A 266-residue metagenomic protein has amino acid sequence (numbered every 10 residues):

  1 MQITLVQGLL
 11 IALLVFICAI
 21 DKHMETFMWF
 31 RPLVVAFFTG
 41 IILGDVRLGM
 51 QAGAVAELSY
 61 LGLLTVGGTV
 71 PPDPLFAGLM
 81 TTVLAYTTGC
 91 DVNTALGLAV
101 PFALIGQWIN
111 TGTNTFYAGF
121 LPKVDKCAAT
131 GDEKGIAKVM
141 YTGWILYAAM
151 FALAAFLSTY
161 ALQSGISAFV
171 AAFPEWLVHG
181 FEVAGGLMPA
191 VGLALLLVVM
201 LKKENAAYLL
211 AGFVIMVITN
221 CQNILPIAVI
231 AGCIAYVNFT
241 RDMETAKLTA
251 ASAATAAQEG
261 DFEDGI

Functional and structural regions predicted by a protein language model:
M1, A118-I136, R241-I266: Intrinsically disordered, low-complexity non-transmembrane regions of multi-pass membrane transporters
M1-P71, L75-F76: Hydrophobic transmembrane alpha-helices
V15-A19, L64, F76-G112, C127-E133: Short helix-perturbing small/polar motifs within transmembrane alpha-helices
A36-T39, E57-T65, V83, F102-N110 (+2 more regions): Alpha-helical transmembrane segments and their membrane-interface exit regions
A52-A56, G78, A206-V217, I230-G232: Central hydrophobic cores of alpha-helical transmembrane segments in multi-pass integral membrane proteins
A95, T219-C233: Loop-to-transmembrane alpha-helix initiation sites
L96-P189: Helix-loop-helix junctions within the multi-pass membrane cores of secondary transporters/permeases
W176-C221: Glycine/small-residue-rich hydrophobic helix-like segments
